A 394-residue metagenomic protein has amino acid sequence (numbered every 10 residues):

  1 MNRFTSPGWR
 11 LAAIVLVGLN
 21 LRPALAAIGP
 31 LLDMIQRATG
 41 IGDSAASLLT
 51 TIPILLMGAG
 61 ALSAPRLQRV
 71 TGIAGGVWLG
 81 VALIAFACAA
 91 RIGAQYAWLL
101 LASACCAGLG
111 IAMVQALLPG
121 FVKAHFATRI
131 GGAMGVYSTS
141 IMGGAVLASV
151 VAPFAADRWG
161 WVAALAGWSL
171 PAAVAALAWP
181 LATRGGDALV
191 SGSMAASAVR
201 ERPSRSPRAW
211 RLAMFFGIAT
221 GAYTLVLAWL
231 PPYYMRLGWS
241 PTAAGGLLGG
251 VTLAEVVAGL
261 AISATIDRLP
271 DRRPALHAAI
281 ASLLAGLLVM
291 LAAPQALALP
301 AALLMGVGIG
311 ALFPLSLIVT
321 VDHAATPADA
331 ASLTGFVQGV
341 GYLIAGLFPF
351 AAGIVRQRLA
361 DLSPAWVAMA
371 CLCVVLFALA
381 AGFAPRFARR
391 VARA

Functional and structural regions predicted by a protein language model:
I28-G29, P207-G259: Extracytoplasmic gate region of multi-pass secondary transporters
G40, G72, G93-W98, A127 (+2 more regions): Helix-breaking motifs and short loop linkers at transmembrane-helix boundaries and internal kinks in secondary membrane
A59-W98: Conserved MFS/SLC helix-loop-helix module at the cytosolic interface between two early adjacent transmembrane helices
G60-G72, A258-D271: Helix-to-loop junctions at the C-terminal end of transmembrane segments in multipass secondary transporters
S103-T139: Cytoplasmic helix-loop-helix junction between adjacent transmembrane helices in 12-TM secondary transporters
M113-F126, A311-A325: Intracellular juxtamembrane helix-capping segments at the cytosolic ends of symmetry-related transmembrane helices
T128-R129, V136-D187: Helix-loop-helix hairpin linking two adjacent transmembrane segments in secondary transporters
P327-L362, M369: A late C-terminal transmembrane helix in Major Facilitator Superfamily
